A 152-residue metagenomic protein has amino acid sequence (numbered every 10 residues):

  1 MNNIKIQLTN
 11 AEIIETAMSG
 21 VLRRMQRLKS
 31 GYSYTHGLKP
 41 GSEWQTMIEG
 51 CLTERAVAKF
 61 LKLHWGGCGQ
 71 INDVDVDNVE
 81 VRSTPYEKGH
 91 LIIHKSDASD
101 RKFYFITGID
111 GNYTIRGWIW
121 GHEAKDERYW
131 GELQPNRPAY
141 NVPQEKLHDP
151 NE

Functional and structural regions predicted by a protein language model:
M1-D77, R82-E152: Nucleic-acid endonuclease domains
